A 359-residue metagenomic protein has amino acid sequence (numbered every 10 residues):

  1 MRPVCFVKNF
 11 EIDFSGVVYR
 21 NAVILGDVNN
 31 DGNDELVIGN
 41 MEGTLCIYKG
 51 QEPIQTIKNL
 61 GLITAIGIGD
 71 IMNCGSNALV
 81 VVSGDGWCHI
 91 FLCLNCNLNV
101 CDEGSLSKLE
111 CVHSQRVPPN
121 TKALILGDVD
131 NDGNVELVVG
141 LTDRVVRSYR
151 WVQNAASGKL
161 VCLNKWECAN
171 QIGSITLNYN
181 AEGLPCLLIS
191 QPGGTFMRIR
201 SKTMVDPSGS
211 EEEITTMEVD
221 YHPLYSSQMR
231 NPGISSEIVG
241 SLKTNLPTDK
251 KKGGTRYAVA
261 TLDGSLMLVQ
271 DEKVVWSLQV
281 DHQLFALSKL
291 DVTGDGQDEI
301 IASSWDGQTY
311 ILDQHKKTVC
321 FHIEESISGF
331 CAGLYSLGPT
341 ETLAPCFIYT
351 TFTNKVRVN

Functional and structural regions predicted by a protein language model:
M1-N359: Beta-propeller-forming repeat regions
